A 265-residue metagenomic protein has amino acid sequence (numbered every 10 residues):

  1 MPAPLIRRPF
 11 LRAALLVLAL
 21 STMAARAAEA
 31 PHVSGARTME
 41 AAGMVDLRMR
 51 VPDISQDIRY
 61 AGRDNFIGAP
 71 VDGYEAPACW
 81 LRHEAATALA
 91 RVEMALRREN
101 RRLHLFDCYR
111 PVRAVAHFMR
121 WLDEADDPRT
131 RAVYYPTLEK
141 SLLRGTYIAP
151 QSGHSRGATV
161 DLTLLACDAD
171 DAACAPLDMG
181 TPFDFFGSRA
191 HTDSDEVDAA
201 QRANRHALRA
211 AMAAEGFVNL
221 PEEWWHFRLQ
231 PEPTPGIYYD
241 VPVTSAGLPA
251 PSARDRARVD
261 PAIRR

Functional and structural regions predicted by a protein language model:
P2-A14: Bacterial N-terminal signal peptides that target proteins for export
I6, S21-R26: N-terminal twin-arginine translocation
R12-T22: Bacterial N-terminal signal peptides
A27-C108, V112-E222, P231-R265: Extracytoplasmic cell-surface/polysaccharide-interacting catalytic and binding patches
F227: Conserved metal-phosphate-binding beta-hairpin within the catalytic cores of diverse ATP-dependent phosphoryl-transfer
